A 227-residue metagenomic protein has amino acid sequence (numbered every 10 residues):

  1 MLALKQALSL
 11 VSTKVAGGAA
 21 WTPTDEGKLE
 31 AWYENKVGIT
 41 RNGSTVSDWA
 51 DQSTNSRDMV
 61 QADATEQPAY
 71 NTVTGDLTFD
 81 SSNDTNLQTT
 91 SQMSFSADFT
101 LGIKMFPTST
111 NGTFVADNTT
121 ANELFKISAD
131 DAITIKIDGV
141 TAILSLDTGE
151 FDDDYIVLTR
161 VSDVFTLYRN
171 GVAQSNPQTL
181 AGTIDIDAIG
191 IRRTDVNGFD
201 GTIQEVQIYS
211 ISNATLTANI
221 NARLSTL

Functional and structural regions predicted by a protein language model:
K5, L10-L29, R41-N42, Q174 (+1 more regions): Extended recognition patches within non-cytosolic domains
R41-S44, D48-W49, D58-K136, V164 (+2 more regions): Extracellular glycan-recognition modules
Q52-T54, A116-L124, N170-A173, T226: Short edge-strand/loop segments of extracellular domains
T90-Q92, I143-T148, Q178: Beta-strand-rich interaction surfaces with strong enrichment in secreted/lumenal proteins
P107, E150-T166: Localized edge beta-strand/strand-to-loop motifs within extracellular or lumenal beta-rich domains
T134-I156: Short, aromatic/His-centered strand-loop micro-motif at the edge of beta-sheets
K136, T183-Q204: Extracellular glycan-interaction patches encoded by glycine-rich segments
R169-A188: Short, solvent-exposed beta-strand-to-loop segments that form ligand-recognition rims of beta-rich domains
